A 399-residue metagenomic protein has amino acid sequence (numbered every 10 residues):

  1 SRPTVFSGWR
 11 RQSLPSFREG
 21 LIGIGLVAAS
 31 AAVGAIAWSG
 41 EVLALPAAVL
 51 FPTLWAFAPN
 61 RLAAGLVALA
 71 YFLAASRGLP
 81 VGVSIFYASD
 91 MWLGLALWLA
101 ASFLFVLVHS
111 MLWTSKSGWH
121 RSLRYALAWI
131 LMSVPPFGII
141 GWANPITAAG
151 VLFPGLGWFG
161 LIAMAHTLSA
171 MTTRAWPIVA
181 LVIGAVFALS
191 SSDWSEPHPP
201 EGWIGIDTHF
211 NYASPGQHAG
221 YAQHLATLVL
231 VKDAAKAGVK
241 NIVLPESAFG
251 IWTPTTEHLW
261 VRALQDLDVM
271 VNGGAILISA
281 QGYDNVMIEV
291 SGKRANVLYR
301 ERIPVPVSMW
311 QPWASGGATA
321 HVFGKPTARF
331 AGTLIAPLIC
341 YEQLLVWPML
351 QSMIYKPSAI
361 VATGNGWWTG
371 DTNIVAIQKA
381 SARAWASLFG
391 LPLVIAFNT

Functional and structural regions predicted by a protein language model:
S1-S192, P392-N398: Membrane-embedded alpha-helical bundles of multi-pass enzymes that act on lipidic or dolichyl-linked glycan substrates
A44-P52, V67, Y71-A74, D207-H209 (+2 more regions): Short, conserved active-site loops that position catalytic residues or coordinate cofactors/metal ions across diverse
P59, I85-A88, P197-H198, A234-G238 (+3 more regions): Flexible, charged surface loops at secondary-structure boundaries
F105-V106, F159-H166, L225, V229 (+3 more regions): Short, contiguous clusters of charged residues that form electrostatic/catalytic patches at enzyme active sites, used
K116, L228-A235, K325, M349: Generic structural signal for well-ordered alpha-helical scaffold segments
G184-L264, D268-M270: Membrane-interface segments at or immediately adjacent to transmembrane helices that form the boundary between
F249, P254, H258, R262-D266 (+1 more regions): Solvent-exposed soluble domains appended to multi-pass membrane proteins
N272-I276: Short, basic/aromatic recognition patches
